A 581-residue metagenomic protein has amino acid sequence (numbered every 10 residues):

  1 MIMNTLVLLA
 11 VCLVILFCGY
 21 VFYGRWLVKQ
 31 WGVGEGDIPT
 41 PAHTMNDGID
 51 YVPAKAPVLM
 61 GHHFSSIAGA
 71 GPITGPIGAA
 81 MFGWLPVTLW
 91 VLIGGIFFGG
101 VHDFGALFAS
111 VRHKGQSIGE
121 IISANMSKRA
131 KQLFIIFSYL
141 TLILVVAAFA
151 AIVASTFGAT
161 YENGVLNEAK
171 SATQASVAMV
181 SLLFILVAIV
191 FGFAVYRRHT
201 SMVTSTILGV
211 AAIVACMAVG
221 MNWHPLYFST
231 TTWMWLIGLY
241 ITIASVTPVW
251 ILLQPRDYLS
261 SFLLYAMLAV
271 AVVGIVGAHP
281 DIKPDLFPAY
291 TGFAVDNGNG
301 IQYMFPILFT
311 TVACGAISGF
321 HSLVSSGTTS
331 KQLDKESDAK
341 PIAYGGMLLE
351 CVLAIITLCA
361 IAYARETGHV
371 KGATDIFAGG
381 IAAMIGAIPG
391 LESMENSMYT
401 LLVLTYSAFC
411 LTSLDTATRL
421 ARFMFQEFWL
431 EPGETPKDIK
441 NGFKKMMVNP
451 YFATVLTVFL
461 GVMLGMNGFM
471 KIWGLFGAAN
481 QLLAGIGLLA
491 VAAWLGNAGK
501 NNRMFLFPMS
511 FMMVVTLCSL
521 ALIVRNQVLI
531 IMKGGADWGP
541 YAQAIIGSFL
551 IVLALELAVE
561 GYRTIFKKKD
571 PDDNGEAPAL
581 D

Functional and structural regions predicted by a protein language model:
N4-V21, A79-S110, G119, A178-F184 (+6 more regions): Extracellular loop-to-transmembrane helix junctions
F17-A42, H63, I93-G119, H321 (+1 more regions): Juxtamembrane transmembrane-helix boundary signature
C18-I73, S261, Y303, I307 (+1 more regions): Membrane-interface "cap" regions at the ends of multi-pass membrane proteins
A54-H113, A124-K128, V145-A159, D338-G368 (+3 more regions): Membrane-interface helix-loop-helix modules in multi-pass membrane proteins
A70-I77, G94-H102, A106, S110-K114 (+5 more regions): Membrane-helix boundary/coupling elements in multi-pass transport proteins
N125-I143, G345-V352, S393-M398, E427-M466 (+1 more regions): Loop-to-transmembrane helix boundary motifs in multi-pass membrane proteins
F193-R197, A211-W235, I243-S245, Y265-A294 (+3 more regions): Hydrophobic alpha-helical segments and their helix-loop junctions in multi-pass secondary transporters
I275-F293, L348-I381, T416: Extracellular/periplasmic helix-exit of transmembrane alpha-helices
